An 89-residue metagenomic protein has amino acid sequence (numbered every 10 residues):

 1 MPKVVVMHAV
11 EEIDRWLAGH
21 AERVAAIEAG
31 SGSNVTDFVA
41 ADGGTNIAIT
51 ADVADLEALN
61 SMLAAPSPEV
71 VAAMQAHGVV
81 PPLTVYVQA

Functional and structural regions predicted by a protein language model:
M1-E69, Q75-A89: Short S/T/G/P-rich N-terminal loop/turn motif that feeds into the first structured element of a domain
